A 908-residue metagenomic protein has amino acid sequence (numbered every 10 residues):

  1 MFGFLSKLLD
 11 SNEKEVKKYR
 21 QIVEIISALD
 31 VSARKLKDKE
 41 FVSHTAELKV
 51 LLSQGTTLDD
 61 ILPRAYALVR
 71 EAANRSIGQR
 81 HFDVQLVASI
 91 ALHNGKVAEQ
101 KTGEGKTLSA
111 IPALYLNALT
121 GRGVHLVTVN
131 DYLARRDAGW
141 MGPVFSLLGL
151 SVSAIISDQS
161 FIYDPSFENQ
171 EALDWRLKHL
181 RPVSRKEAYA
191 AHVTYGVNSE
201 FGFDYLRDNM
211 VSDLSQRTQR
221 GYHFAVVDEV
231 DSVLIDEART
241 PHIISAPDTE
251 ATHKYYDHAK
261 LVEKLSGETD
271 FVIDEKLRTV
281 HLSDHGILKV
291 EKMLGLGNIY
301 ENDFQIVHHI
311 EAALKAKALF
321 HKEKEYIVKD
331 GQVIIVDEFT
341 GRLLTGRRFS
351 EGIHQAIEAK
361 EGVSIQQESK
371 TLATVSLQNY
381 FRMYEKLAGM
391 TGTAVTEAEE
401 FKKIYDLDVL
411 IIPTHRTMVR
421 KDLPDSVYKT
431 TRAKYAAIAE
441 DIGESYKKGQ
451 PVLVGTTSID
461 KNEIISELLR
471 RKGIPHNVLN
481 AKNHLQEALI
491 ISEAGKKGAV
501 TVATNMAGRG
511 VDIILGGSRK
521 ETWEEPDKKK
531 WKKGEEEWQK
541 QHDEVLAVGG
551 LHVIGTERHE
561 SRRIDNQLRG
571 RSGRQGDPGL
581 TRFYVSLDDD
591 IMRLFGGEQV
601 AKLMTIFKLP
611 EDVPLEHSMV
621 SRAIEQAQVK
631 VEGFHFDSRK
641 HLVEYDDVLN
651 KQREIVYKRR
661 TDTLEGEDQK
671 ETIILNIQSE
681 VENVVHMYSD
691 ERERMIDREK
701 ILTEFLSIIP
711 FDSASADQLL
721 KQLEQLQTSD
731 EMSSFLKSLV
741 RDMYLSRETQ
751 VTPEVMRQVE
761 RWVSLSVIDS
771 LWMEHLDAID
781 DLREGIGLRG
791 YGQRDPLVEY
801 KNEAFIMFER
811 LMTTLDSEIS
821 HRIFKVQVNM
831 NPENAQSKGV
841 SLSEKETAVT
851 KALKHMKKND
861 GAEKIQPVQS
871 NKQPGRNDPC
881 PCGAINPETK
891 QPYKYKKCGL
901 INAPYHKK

Functional and structural regions predicted by a protein language model:
M1-K608, Y657-K658, L675, S679 (+1 more regions): Conserved P-loop NTPase motor core
R64, V84, R136, D460 (+6 more regions): A generic structural signal for residues located within well-ordered alpha-helices of large catalytic or ligand-binding
H81, N871-P874: Residue-level marker of regulatory loop/turn positions in helix-turn-helix DNA-binding domains and in histidine
A110, I438, K864-P867, G875: Active-site-adjacent structural elements in folded domains
I327-I334, T340-R347, Q575-G576, F583 (+4 more regions): Extended, charged helical/alpha-beta scaffold domains that provide interaction surfaces
G449-N462, E665-E667, R692, K721-E724 (+2 more regions): Short, Lys/Glu-rich amphipathic helical modules
V454, V502, W772, F808 (+2 more regions): Hydrophobic, well-ordered secondary-structure elements that form the walls of internal hydrophobic environments
P874-C880, A884-K908: A short, cysteine/histidine-rich metal-binding "knuckle" motif
